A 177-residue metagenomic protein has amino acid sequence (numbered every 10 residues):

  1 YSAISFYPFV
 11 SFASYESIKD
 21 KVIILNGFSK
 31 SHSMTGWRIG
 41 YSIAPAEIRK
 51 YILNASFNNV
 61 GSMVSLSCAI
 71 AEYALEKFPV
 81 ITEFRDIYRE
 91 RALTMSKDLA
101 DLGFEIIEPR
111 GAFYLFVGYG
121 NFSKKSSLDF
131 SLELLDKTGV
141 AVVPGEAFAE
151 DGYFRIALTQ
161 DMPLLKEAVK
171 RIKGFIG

Functional and structural regions predicted by a protein language model:
Y1-G177: PLP-dependent class I/II
